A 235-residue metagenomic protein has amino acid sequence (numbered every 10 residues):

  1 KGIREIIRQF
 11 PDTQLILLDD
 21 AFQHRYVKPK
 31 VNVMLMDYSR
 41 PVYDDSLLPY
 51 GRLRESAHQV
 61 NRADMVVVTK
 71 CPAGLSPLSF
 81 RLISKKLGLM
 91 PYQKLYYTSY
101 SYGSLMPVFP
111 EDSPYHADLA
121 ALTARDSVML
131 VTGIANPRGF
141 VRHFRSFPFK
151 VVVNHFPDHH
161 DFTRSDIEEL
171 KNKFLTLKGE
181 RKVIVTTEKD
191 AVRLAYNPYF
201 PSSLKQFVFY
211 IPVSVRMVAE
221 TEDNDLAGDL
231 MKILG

Functional and structural regions predicted by a protein language model:
K1-P91, Y97: Phosphate/Mg2+-binding loops and adjacent switch elements in nucleotide/diphosphate-handling enzyme cores
V27-K28, A57-R62, G88-P91, A120-A124 (+2 more regions): Short, conserved loop/helix-junction motifs that constitute active-site signature segments in enzyme catalytic cores
Y43-R52, M106-F109, D161-S165, R216-A227: Short, charged, surface-exposed secondary-structure boundary motifs
K70, T187-K189: Short secondary-structure boundary segments
L95-M106: Beta-strand-loop-alpha "switch" segments that mediate conformational coupling across diverse proteins
S101-G103, P157-D161, S203-L234: Short, flexible loop segments at boundaries between secondary-structure elements
P110-E111, T123-R164, D229-M231: Redox- and metal-dependent alpha/beta enzyme cores, enriched for Fe-S-associated oxidoreductases and cofactor-handling
F162-K182, A191-V192: A short, acidic, amphipathic alpha-helical segment used as a generic capping/interface helix at domain edges
